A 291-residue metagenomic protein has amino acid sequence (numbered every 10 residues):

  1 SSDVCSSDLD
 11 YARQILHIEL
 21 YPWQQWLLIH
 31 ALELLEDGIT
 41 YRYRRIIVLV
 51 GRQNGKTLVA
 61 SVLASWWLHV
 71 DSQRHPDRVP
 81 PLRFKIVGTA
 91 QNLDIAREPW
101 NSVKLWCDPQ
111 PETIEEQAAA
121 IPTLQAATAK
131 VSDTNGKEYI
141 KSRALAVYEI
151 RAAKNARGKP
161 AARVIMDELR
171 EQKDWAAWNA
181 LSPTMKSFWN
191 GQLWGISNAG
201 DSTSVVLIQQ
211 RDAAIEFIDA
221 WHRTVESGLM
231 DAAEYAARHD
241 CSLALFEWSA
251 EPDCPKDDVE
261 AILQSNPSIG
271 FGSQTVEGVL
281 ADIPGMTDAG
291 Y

Functional and structural regions predicted by a protein language model:
S1-Y291: Phosphate/NTP-binding elements of NTP-utilizing enzymes
